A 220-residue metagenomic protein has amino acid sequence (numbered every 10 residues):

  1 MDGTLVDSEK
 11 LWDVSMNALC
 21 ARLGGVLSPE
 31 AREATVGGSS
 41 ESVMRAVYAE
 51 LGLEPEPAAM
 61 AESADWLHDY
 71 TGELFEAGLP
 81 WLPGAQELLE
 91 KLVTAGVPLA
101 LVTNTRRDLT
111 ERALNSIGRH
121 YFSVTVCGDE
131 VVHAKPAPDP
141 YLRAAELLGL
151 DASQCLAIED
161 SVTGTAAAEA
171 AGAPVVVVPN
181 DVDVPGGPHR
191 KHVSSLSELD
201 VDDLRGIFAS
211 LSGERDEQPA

Functional and structural regions predicted by a protein language model:
M1-E33: Active-site neighborhood of HAD-like aspartate-dependent phosphohydrolases
T4, T103-T105: Conserved phosphate-coupling serine/threonine residues in phosphotransfer and NTP-handling enzymes
L11, T35-S39, W66, P80-G84 (+3 more regions): Short beta->alpha linker loops
D13, N17, G37-R45, A64 (+3 more regions): An amphipathic alpha-helix signature
N17-C20, E41-P55, A113, A145: Helix-loop "lid/cap" segments that line or gate small-molecule binding pockets
R22-G25, L51-P55, A95, I117-Y121 (+1 more regions): Short helix-capping segments at alpha-helix termini
Y48-E87, A95: Metal-dependent phosphoesterase signature
E90-V93, R106-A220: Asp-based, Mg2+/Mn2+-dependent phosphohydrolase catalytic module
